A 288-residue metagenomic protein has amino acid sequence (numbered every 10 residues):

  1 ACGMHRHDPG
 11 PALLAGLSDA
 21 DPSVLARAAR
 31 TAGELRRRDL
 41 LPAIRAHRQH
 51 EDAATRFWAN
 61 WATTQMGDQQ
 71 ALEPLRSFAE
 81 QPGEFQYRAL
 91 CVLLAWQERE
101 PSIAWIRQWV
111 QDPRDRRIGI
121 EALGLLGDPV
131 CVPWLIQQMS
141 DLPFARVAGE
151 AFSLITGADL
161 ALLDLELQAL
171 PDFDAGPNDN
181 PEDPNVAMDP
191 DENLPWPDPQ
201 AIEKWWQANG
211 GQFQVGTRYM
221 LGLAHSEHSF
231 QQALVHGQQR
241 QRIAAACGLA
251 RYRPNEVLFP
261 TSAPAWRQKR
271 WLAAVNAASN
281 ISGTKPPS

Functional and structural regions predicted by a protein language model:
A1-H7, L25-R37, A46, R56-D68 (+8 more regions): Structural detector for internal amphipathic alpha-helices that build alpha-solenoid repeat scaffolds
R6-S18, R37-Q49, D68-E80, R88 (+6 more regions): Amphipathic alpha-helical scaffolding segments comprising HEAT/armadillo-like alpha-solenoid repeats
G16, A26-R27, L35, D39 (+7 more regions): Long amphipathic alpha-helical scaffold regions
D19, G33, K285-S288: Short, low-complexity, intrinsically disordered N-terminal peptides in bacterial proteins
A54-F57, V92, P101, W105 (+4 more regions): Acidic, low-complexity intrinsically disordered regions
I118-L165, N185-S288: Extended alpha-helical scaffolding segments
P181-D183: Extended intrinsically disordered or low-complexity segments
